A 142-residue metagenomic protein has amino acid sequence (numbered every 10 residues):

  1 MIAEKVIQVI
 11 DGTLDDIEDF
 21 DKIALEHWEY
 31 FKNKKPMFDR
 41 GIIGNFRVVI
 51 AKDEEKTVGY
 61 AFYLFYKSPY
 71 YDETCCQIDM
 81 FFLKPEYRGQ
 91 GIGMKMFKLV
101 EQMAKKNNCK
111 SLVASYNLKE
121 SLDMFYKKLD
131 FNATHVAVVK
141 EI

Functional and structural regions predicted by a protein language model:
M1-K22: A short beta-loop-alpha structural element at the N-terminal edge of CoA-dependent acyl/N-acetyltransferase catalytic
D21-K35, Y70: Helix-loop element at the rim of GNAT/NAT acetyltransferase active sites that forms part of the acceptor-substrate
R40-I50, Q77: A short helix-loop-beta-strand connector motif used in the catalytic cores of GNAT acetyltransferases and, in some
I50, K56-F65: Conserved beta-strand in the GNAT
F62, Y66-C76: Conserved acyl-donor/pantetheine-binding loop and adjacent beta-alpha core of acyl/acetyltransferases and related
D72-P85, V136-V139: Conserved acetyl-CoA binding element of GNAT-fold acetyltransferases
L83, G89-Q102: Conserved acetyl-CoA-binding loop-helix of GNAT-fold acetyltransferases
L112-K127, V139-I142: Conserved beta-strand-loop-alpha-helix junction that forms the acyl-donor binding cleft
